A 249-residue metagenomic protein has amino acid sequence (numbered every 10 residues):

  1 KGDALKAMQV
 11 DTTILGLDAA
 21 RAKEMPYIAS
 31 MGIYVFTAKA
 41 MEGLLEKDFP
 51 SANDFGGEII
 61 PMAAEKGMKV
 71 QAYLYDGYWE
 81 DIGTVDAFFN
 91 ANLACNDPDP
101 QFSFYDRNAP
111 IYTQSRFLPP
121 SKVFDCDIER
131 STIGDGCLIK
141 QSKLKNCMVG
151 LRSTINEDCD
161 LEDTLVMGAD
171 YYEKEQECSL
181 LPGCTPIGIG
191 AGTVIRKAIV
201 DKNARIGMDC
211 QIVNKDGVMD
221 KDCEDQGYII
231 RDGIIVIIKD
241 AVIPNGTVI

Functional and structural regions predicted by a protein language model:
K1-Q9, I14-L15: Rossmann-like NAD(P)H-binding beta-loop-alpha module
T13-E24, F36-I249: Left-handed beta-helix
A29-M31: A conserved catalytic-core signature of glycosyltransferases
